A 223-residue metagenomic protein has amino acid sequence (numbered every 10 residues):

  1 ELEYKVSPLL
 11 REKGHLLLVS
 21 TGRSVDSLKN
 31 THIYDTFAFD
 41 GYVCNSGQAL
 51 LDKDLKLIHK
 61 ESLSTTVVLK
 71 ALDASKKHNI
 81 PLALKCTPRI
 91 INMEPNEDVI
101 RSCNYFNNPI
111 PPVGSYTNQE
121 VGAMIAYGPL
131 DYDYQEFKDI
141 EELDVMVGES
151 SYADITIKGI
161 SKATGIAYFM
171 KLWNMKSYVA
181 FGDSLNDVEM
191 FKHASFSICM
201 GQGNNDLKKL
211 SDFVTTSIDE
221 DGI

Functional and structural regions predicted by a protein language model:
L2-D98: Active-site phosphate-binding/coordination module
L10, S46, M124, I166 (+3 more regions): Residue-level signal for inorganic ion chemistry
L16-L18, K171-Y178, S195-F196: Short beta-strand/loop segments at the ligand-binding rim of alpha/beta enzyme cores
S27-N30, G165, E189-M190, D206-L210 (+1 more regions): Phosphate- and divalent-cation-binding pockets in alpha/beta enzyme and binding domains that engage nucleotide-derived
A74, H78-M190, Q202: Conserved acidic, metal-coordinating active-site core of Asp-based, Mg2+-dependent phosphoryl-transfer enzymes
I198-I223: Asp-based, Mg2+/Mn2+-dependent phosphohydrolase catalytic module
